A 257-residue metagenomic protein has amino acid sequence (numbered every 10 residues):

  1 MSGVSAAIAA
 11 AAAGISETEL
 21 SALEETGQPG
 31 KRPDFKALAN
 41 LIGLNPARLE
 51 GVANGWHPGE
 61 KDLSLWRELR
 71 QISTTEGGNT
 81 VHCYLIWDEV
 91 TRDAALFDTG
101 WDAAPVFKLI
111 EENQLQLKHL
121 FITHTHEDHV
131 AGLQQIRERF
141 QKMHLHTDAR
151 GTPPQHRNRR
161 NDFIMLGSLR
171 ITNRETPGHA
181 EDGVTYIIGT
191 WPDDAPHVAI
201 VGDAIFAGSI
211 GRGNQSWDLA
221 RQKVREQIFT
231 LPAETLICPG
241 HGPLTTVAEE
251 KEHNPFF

Functional and structural regions predicted by a protein language model:
M1-A12: Short basic helix-loop element that most often maps to the first helix and adjoining turn of HTH DNA-binding modules
A10, S21, A39: The alpha-helix within a helix-turn-helix
G14-G30: Recognition helix of helix-turn-helix/homeodomain-like DNA-binding domains that insert into the DNA major groove
P29, A94, D102-N173, H197: Active-site HxH/HxHxD metal-binding segment of metal-dependent hydrolases
P33-R48: DNA major-groove recognition helix of helix-turn-helix/homeodomain DNA-binding modules
K61-N113, Y186-V201, G208: Conserved beta-strand hairpin/beta-sheet module of binuclear metal-dependent hydrolase folds, prominently
L85, F163-D193: Core dinuclear metal-dependent hydrolase active-site scaffold
A180-F257: Metallo-beta-lactamase
